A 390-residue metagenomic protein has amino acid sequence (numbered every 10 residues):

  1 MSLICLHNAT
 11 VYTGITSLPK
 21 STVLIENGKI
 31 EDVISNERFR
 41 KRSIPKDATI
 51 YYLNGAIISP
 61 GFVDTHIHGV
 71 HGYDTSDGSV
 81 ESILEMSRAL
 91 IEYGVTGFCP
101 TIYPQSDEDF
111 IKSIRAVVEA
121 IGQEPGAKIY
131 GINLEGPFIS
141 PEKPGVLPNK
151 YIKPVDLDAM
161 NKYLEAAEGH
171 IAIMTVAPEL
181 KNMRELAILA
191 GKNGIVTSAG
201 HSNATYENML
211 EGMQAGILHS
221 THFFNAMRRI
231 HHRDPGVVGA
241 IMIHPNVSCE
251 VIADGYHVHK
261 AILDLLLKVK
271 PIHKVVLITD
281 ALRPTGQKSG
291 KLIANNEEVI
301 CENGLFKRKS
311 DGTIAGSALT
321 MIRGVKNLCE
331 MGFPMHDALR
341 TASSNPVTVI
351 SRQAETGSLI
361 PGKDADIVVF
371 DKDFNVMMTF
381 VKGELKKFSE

Functional and structural regions predicted by a protein language model:
S2-C5, V11-S59: Histidine-rich, glycine-flanked metal-binding segment
A9, T348, S358-E390: C-terminal cap of metal-dependent C-N hydrolases
A56-I58, T65, T75-A127, Y151-A166 (+1 more regions): Alpha-helical scaffold segments that flank or form the walls of functional sites
H66, L134, A190, S220 (+2 more regions): Conserved, mostly hydrophobic/aromatic
H68, L84-S113, A127-S140, A167-E179 (+4 more regions): Divalent metal-dependent hydrolysis catalytic cores, especially in the metallo-beta-lactamase
R88-C99, S140-E168, E211-F223, D234 (+2 more regions): Active-site gating loops and adjacent loop-to-helix segments of metal-dependent hydrolytic enzymes
E165-K288: Active-site core of metal-dependent hydrolases
G239-C249, L267-T279, T285-F370: His/Asp/Glu-enriched, well-ordered alpha-helical/loop segment that forms or immediately abuts the divalent-metal
